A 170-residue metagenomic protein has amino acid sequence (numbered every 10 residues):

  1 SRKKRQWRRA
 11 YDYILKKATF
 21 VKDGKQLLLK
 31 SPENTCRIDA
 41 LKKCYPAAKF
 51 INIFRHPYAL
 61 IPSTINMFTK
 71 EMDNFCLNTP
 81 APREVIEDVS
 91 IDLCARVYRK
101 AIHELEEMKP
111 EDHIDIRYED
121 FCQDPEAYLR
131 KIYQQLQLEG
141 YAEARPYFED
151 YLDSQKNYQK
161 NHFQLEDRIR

Functional and structural regions predicted by a protein language model:
S1-W7, S31, I38: Extended, H/D-rich, highly charged conserved domains that either
R2-R9, L15, T19-K22, I65-R170: PAPS-dependent sulfotransferases, especially Golgi type II membrane carbohydrate sulfotransferases
D23-Q26, K49: Loop/turn-to-beta-strand initiation segments
L28-P32, Y118: Short His-Asn-centered micro-motif
K30-S31, L41-N66: Conserved phosphate-donor/acceptor-positioning beta-strand/loop module used by diverse small-molecule
T35-D39, P125: Short, well-ordered alpha-helical microsegments
